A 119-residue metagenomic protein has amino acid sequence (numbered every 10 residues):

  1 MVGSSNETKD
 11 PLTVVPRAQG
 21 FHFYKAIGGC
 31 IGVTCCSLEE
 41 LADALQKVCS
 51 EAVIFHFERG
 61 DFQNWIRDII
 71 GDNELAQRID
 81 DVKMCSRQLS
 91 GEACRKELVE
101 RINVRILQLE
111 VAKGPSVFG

Functional and structural regions predicted by a protein language model:
M1-G119: Terminal, compositionally biased segments used for targeting/anchoring and flexible tails
